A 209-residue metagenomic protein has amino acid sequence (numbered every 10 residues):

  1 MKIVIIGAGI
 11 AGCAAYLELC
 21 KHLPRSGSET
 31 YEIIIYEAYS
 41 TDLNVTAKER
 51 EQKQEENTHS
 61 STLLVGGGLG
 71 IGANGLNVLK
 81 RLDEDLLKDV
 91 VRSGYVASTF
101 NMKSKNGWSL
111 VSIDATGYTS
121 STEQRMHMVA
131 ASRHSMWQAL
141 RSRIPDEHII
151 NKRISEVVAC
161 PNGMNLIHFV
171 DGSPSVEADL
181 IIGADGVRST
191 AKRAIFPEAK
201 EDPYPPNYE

Functional and structural regions predicted by a protein language model:
M1-V4, Y31: Extreme N-terminal starter segment of soluble prokaryotic enzymes
K2, S61-G66, G70-E209: Conserved N-terminal helical subregion
G7-G9, G186: A short acidic Gly-Thr/Ser loop motif
A8, C20-V65: Glycine-rich FAD pyrophosphate-binding loop
G12-C13: N-terminal Rossmann-fold NAD(P) dinucleotide-binding loop
L19-P24, I195, A199: Active-site catalytic pocket residues across diverse enzymes, especially alpha/beta-hydrolases
